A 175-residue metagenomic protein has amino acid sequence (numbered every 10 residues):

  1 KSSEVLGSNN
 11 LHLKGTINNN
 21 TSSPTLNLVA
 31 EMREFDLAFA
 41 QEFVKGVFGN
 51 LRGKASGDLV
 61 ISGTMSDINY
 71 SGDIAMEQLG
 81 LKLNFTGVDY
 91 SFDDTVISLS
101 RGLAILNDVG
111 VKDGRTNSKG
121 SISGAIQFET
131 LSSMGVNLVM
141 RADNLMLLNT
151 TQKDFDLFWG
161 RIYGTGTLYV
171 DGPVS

Functional and structural regions predicted by a protein language model:
K1-D58, S66-T167, P173-S175: Interface amphipathic segments
